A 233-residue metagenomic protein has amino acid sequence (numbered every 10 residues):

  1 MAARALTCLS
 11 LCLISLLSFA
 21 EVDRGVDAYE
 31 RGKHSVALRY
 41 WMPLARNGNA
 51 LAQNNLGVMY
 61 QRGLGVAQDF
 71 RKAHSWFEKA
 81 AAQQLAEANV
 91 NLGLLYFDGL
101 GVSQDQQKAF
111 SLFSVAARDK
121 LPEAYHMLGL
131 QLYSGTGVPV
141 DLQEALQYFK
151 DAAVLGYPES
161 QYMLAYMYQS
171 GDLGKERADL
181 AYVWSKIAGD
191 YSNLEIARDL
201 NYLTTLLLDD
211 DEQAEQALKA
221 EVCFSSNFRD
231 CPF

Functional and structural regions predicted by a protein language model:
S15-L17: N-terminal signal peptide c-region/cleavage motif recognized by signal peptidases
E21-A28, P43-L44, N55-R62, N91-D98 (+4 more regions): Hydrophobic face of amphipathic alpha-helices that form TPR/SEL1-like repeat modules and related alpha-solenoid
Y29, K33, R46-N49, R62-L64 (+11 more regions): Short helix-capping/linker turns of helical repeat alpha-solenoids
Q53, A67, N89-N91, Y125 (+2 more regions): Canonical tetratricopeptide repeat
Y191-F233: Terminal, low-structured helical/coil segments at or just beyond the last alpha-helical repeat
